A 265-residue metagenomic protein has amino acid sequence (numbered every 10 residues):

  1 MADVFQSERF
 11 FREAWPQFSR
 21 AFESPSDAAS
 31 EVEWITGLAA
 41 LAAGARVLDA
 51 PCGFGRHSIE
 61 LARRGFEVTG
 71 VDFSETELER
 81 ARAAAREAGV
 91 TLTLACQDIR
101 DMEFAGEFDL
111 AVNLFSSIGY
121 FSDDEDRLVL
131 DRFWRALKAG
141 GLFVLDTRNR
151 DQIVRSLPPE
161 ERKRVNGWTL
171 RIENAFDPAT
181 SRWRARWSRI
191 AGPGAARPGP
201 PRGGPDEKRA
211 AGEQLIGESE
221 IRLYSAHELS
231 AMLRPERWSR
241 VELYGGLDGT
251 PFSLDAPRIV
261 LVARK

Functional and structural regions predicted by a protein language model:
M1-A42: Conserved class I S-adenosyl-L-methionine
G44-G53: Conserved class I S-adenosyl-L-methionine
R56-D101: Class I SAM-dependent methyltransferase SAM/SAH-binding core
E103-L110: A short acidic, Gly/Pro-enriched loop at the edge of an enzyme's catalytic core that lines a small-molecule cofactor
L114-F115: Residues lining the SAM
D124, V144-M232: SAM-dependent methyltransferase
R127-A139: A short glycine-rich, Lys/Arg-flanked "PGG" loop and its adjoining helix->strand segment in the class I
Y224-K265: C-terminal lobe and adjacent flexible extensions of AdoMet/dcAdoMet transferase-like proteins
